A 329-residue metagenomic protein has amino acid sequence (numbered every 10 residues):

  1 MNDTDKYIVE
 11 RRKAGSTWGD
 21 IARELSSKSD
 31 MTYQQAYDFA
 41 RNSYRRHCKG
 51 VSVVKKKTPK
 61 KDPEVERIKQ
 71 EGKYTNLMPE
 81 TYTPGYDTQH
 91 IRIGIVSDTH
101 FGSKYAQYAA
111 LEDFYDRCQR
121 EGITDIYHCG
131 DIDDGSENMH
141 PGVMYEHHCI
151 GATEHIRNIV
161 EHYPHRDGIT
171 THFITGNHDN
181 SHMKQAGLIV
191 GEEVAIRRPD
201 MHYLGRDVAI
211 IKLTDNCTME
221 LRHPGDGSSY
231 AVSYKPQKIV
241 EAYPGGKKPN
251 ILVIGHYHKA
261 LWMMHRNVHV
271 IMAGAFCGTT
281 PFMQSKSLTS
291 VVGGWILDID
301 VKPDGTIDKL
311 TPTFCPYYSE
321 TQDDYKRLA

Functional and structural regions predicted by a protein language model:
M1-I95: Acidic, histidine-bearing metal-coordination/catalytic regions of metal-dependent phosphoesterases
E80-T81, H90, F101-G205: Core catalytic region of metal-dependent phosphoesterases/phosphodiesterases, especially metallo-beta-lactamase-like
Y82-I93, I210-E220, H265-V268: Beta-strand-turn-beta hairpins that frame and shape the catalytic cleft of phosphate-ester-processing enzymes
I93-I95, I126-H128, F173, E220 (+1 more regions): Residue-level marker for buried hydrophobic side chains located in beta-strands that build the well-ordered beta-sheet
S97-H100, G130-G135, N177-D179, H223-D226 (+2 more regions): Active-site metal-binding loops of divalent metal-dependent hydrolases
H172-I189, D300-A329: Charge-rich, low-complexity terminal tails
M183-Y234: An acidic, phosphate/nucleotide-engaging active-site surface
T218-E220, G225-T313, D324-R327: Conserved beta-sheet core of the metallophosphoesterase superfamily
